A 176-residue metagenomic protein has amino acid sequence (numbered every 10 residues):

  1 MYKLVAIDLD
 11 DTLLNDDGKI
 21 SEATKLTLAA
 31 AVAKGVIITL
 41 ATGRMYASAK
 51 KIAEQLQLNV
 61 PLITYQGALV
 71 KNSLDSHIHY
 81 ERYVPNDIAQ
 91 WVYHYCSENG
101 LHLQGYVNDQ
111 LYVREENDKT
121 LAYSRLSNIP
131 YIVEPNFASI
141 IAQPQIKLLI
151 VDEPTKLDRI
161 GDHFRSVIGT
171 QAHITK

Functional and structural regions predicted by a protein language model:
M1, G18-A23, L62-Q66, Y131-P135 (+1 more regions): Short hydrophobic/aromatic-rich motifs at helix boundaries and adjacent loops
Y2-D17, V92: Asp-based phosphoryl-transfer active-site loop
I7, T64, K176: Conserved strand-loop elements at the edges of beta-sheets that form or border functional pockets
D10, G67, E153: Flexible loop residues that form catalytic and substrate-binding hotspots at small-molecule/glycan-binding clefts
L14, K50, G161: A short local structural element in Rossmann-fold oxidoreductases
D17, E22-T120: Active-site phosphate-binding/coordination module
Y95, N99-H102, Y106-K176: Conserved acidic, metal-coordinating active-site core of Asp-based, Mg2+-dependent phosphoryl-transfer enzymes
